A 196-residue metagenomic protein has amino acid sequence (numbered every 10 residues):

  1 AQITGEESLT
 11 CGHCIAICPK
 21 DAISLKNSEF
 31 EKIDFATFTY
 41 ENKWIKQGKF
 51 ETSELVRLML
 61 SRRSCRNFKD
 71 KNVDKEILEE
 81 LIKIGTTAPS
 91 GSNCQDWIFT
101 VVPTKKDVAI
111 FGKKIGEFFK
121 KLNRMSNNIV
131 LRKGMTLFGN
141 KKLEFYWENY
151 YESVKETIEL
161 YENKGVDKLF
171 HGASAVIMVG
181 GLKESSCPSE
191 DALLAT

Functional and structural regions predicted by a protein language model:
A1-Q2, H13-E31: Iron-sulfur cluster-binding cysteine motifs and their immediate structural context in ferredoxin-like electron-transfer
D21, E31-I33, P103-A109: Terminal amphipathic helices with adjacent charged low-complexity linkers/tails
T37-E79: Specificity-determining recognition surfaces
S53-V56, T87-A88, K164-D167: Short beta-strand/turn micro-motifs at beta-sheet edges
R62, E80-T86, A175-T196: Small-aliphatic-rich amphipathic alpha-helix that forms the alpha element of a beta-alpha
E80-N93, W97-F99: Non-catalytic interaction/regulatory modules that flank or connect domains
V101-C187: Glycine/small-residue-rich phosphate/adenosyl-binding loop
